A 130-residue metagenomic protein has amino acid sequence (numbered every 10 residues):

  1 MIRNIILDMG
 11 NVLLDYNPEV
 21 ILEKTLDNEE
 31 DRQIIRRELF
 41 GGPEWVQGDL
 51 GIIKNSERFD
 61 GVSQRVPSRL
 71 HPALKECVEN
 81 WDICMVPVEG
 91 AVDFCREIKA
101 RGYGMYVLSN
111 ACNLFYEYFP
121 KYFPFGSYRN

Functional and structural regions predicted by a protein language model:
M1-G41, Q64-R65: Active-site neighborhood of HAD-like aspartate-dependent phosphohydrolases
D8-N11, G51, I98, V107: Generic structural signal for small/hydrophobic residues in well-ordered secondary structure, especially within
V20-I21, P43, E57, G61 (+2 more regions): Alpha-helical elements of Rossmann-like donor-binding domains used by nucleotide-donor carbohydrate transfer enzymes
I35, E44-G48, C95: Generic hydrophobic alpha-helical segments
W45-C77: A metal-dependent, Asp-based hydrolase signature
H71-Y106: Short, acidic loop-to-helix structural element flanking the phosphoryl-transfer center in phosphate-processing enzymes
N110: Cofactor-binding loop segments of dinucleotide-utilizing enzymes, especially the Rossmann-like FAD- and NAD(P)+-binding
N113-N130: Substrate-recognition "cap/lid" segment bordering the active-site pocket of phosphatases
